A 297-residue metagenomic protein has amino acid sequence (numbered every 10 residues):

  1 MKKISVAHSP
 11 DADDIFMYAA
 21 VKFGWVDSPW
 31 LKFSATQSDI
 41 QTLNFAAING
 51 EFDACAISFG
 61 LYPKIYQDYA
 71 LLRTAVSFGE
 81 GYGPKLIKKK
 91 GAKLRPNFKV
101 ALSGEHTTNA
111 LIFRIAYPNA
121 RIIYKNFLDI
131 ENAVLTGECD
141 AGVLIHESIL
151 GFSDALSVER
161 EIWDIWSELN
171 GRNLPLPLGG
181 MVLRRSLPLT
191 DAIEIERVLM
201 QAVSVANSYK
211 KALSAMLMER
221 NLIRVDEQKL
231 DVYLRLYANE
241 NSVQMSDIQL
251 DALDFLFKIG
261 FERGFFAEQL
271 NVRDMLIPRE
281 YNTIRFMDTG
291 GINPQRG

Functional and structural regions predicted by a protein language model:
K2-F23, P84-D140, E147-L150, D251-F255: Bilobed "Venus flytrap"/periplasmic-binding protein-like clamshell domains and structurally analogous long
I4-S5, D68-V76, K99: A structural signal for short loop-to-beta-strand junctions that line the ligand-binding cleft of periplasmic/secreted
D13-M17, W25-S58: Extracytoplasmic small-molecule ligand-binding "clamshell" domains of the periplasmic binding protein/Venus flytrap
V26-T36, A116-D129, F266-N271, I284: A local structural motif
D39-Q41, G50-P63, N126-F127, L144-L150 (+1 more regions): Beta->alpha turn/N-cap motifs
F78-K85, D154-L187, L270-P294: Periplasmic-binding protein-like
F127-E219: Pocket-lining segment of extracytoplasmic ligand-binding domains
P188-E262: Secondary-structure end/capping motifs
